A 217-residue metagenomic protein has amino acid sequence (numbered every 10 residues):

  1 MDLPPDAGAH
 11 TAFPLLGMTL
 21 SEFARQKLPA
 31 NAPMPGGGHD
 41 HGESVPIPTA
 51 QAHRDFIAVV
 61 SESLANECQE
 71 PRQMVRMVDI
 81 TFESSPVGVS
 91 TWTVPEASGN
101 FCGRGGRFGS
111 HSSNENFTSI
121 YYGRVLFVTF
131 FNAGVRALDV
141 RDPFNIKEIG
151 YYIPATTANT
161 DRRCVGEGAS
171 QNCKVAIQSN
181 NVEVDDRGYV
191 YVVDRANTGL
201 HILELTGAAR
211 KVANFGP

Functional and structural regions predicted by a protein language model:
M1-P217: Feature marking well-ordered beta-strand scaffolds used for ligand recognition
